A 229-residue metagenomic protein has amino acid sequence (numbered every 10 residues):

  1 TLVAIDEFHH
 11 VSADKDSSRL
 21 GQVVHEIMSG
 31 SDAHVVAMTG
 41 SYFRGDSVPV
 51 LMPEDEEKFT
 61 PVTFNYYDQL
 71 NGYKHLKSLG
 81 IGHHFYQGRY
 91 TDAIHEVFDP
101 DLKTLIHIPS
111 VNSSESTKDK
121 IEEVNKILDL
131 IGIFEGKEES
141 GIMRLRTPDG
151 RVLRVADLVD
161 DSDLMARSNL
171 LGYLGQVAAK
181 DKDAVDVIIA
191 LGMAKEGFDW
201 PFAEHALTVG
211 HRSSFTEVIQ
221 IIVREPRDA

Functional and structural regions predicted by a protein language model:
T1, S18-R19, G82-E196, P201 (+1 more regions): Conserved C-terminal RecA-like helicase domain
A4, H34-V36, V62, A156 (+1 more regions): Hydrophobic/aromatic beta-strand patches that form the interior of the parallel beta-sheet core in alpha/beta enzyme
D6-F8: Walker B catalytic acidic pair
H10-A13, F43-R44, E196, T208: Residues immediately C-terminal
A13-K74: Post-DEXD/H (motif II) to motif III coupling segment of the RecA-like Helicase ATP-binding lobe
S18-Q22, P49-E57, E122-V124, A203-L207 (+1 more regions): Short secondary-structure boundary/capping segments
G30-H34, L102, P201-H205, A229: Short glycine-/polar-rich loops that comprise or flank the Walker A/P-loop and associated switch/sensor motifs
S213-A229: Conserved SF2 helicase motif VI
